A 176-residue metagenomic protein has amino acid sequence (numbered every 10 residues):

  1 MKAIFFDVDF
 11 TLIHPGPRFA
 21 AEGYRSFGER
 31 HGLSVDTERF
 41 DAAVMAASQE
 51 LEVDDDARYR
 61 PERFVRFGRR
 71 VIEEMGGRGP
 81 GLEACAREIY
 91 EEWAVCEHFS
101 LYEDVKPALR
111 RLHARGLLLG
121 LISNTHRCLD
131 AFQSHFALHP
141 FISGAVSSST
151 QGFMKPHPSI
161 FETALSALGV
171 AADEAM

Functional and structural regions predicted by a protein language model:
M1-E103, R115: N-terminal helical cap/lid subdomain that shapes the substrate entry/recognition surface in HAD-like hydrolases
A3-F5, G120, M176: Hydrophobic "anchor" residues on beta-strands that sit immediately upstream of conserved functional sites
T11, R18-F19, H126-C128, G152: Short, solvent-exposed loop/turn segments at secondary-structure junctions
P17-R18, Q133-H135: Short amphipathic alpha-helical segments
D36-R39, P140-G144, A172-M176: Short acidic capping loops at alpha-helix termini that bridge into adjacent secondary structure
E83-S134, V146-S148: Substrate-recognition element of Asp-dependent hydrolases with the DxDx(T/V) motif
M154-M176: Conserved Lys-Pro-Asp/Glu-containing loop-to-beta segment of HAD-superfamily phosphomonoesterases, centered on
